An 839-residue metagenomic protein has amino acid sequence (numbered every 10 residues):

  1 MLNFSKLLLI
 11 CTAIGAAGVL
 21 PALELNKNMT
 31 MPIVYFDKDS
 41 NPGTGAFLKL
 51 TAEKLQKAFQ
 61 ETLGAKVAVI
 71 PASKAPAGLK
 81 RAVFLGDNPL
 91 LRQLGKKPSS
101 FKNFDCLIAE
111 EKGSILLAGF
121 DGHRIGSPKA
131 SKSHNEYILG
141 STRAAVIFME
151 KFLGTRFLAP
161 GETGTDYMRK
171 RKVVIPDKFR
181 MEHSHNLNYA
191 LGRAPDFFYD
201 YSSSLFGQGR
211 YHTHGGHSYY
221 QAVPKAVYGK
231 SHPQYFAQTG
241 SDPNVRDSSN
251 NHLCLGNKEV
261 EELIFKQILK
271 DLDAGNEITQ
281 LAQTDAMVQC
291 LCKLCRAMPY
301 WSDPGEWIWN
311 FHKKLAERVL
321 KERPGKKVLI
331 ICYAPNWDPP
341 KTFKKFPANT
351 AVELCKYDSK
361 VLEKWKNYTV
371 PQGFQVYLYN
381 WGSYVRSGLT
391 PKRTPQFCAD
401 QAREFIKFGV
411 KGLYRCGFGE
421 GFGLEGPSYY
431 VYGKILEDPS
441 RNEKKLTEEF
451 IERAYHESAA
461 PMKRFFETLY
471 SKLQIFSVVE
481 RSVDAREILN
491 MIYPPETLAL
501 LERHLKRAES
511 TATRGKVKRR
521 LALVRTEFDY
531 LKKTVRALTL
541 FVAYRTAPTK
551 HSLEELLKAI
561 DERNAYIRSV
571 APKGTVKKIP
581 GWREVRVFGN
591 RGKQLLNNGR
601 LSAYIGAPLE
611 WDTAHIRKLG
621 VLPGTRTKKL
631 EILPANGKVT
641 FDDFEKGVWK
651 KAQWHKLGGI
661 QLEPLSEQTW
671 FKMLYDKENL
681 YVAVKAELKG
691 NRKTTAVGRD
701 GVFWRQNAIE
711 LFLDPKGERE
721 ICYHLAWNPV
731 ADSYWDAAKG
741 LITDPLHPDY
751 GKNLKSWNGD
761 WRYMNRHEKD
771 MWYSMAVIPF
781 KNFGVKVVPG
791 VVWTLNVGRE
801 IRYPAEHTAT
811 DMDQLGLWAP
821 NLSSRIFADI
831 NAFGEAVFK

Functional and structural regions predicted by a protein language model:
K6-A16: Bacterial N-terminal signal peptides
V19-D105, R171-F179: Acidic, contiguous N-terminal accessory segments
T51-K54, A58-Q60, F101-K313, L320 (+6 more regions): Feature activates predominantly on carbohydrate-active enzymes
L255-E262, L354, K360-E480: Structured mid-domain segments that build the active-site/substrate or prosthetic-cofactor binding neighborhood
P299-L315, F346-K360, K434-E443: Acidic, His- and aromatic-enriched active-site or binding-groove loops in soluble protein domains that engage sugars
W337-K345: Distinct, well-ordered alpha-helical segments
L436-G624: Catalytic domains of carbohydrate-active enzymes that cleave complex glycans
A614-K839: Structural preference for beta-rich elements and adjacent junctions enriched in aromatics
